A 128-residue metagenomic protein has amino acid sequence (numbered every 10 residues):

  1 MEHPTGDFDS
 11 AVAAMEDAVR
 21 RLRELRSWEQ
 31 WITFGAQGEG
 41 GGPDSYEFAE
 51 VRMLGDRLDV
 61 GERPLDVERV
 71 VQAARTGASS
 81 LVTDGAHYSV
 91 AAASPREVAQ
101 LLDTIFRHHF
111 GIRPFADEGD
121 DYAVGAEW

Functional and structural regions predicted by a protein language model:
M1-W128: Structured alpha/beta or helical-core interaction and ligand-binding surfaces enriched in interleaved
